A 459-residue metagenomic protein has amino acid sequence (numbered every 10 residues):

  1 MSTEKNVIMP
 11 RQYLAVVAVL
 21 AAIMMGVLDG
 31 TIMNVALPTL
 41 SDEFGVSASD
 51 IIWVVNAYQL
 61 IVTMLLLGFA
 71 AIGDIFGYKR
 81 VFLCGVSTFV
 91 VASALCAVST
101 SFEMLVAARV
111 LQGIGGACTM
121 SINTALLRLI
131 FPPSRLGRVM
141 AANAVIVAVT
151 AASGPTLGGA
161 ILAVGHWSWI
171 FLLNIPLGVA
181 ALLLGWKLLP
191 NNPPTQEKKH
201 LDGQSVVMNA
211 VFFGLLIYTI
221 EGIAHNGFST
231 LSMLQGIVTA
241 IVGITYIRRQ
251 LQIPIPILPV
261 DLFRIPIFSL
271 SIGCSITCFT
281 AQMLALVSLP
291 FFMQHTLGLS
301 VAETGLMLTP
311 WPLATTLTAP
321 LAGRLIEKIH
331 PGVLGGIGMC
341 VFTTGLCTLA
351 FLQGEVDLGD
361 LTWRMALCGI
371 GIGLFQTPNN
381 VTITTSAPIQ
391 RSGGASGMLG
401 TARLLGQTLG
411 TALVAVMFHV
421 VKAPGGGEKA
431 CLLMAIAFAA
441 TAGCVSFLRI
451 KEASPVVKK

Functional and structural regions predicted by a protein language model:
M1-R11, R449-K459: Intrinsic disorder in cytosolic terminal tails and internal cytosolic loops of multi-pass membrane transporters
Y13-L28, M33-V35, A48, Q204 (+3 more regions): 12-transmembrane solute porter fold
A36-L65, M104-L105, A302-L306: Extracellular/periplasmic helix-loop-helix junction of adjacent transmembrane segments in MFS-like secondary
L40-S41, I72-G73, L157-G165, I220 (+3 more regions): Interfacial helix-cap and linker-helix signal at transmembrane-aqueous boundaries of multi-pass secondary transporters
G45, G77, V98-M104, G165-H166 (+3 more regions): Helix-breaking motifs and short loop linkers at transmembrane-helix boundaries and internal kinks in secondary membrane
N56-A70, M120-T124, T309-A322: Central cavity-lining transmembrane alpha-helices of secondary-active solute carriers, predominantly the Major
A71-Q204, I389: Helix-loop-helix hairpins in multi-pass membrane proteins, especially solute transporters
I175-P194, A210-G222, V238-Q252, A442-I450: C-terminal membrane-cytosol helix-exit motif in multi-pass small-molecule transporters
